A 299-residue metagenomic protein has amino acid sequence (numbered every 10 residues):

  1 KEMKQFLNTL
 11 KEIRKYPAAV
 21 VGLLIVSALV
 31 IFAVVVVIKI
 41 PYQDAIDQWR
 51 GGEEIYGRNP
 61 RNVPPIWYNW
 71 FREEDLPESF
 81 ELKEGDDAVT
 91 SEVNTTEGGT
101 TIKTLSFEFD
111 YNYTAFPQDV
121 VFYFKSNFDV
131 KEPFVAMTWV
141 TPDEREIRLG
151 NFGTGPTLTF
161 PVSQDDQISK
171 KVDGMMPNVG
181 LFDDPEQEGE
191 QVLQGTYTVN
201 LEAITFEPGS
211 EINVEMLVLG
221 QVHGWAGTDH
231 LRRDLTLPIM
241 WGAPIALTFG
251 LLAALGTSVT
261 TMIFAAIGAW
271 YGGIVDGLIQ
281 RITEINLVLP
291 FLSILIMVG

Functional and structural regions predicted by a protein language model:
K1-G250, T257: Gly/Trp-centered helix-boundary motif
W225-D229, L235, A246-F249, G256-T261 (+2 more regions): Generic hydrophobic transmembrane alpha-helix motif, especially the helices
